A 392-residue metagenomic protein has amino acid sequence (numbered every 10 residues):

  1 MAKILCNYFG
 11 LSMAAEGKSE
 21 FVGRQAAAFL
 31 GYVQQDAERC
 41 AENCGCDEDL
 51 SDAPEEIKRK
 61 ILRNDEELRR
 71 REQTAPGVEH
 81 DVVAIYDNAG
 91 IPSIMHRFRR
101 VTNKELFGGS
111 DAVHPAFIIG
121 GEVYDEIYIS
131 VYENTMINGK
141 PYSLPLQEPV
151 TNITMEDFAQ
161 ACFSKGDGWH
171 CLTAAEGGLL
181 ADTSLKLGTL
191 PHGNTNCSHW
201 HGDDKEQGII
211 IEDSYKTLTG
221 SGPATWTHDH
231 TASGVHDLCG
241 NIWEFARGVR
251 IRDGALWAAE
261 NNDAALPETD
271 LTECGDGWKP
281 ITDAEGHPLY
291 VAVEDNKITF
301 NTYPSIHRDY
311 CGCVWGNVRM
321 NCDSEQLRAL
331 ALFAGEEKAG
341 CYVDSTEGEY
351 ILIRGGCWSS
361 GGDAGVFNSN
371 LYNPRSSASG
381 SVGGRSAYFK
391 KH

Functional and structural regions predicted by a protein language model:
M1-I57: Compositionally biased, non-globular sequence tracts
V22-R24, R252-A255: A short local loop/turn or secondary-structure capping micro-motif enriched for an aromatic residue
D49, P54-H80: Charged, compositionally biased non-catalytic regions
E55, R59, R63, G178 (+5 more regions): C-terminal, surface-exposed recognition/capping segments
E72-D81, I85-G121, I281, D309-S345 (+1 more regions): Carbohydrate-recognition beta-sandwich/jelly-roll modules in extracellular/periplasmic carbohydrate-active proteins
E79-G168, D253-I298, G383-R385: Extracellular adhesion/carbohydrate-recognition regions
A112-L238, I242, T269: Short aromatic-cysteine micro-motif
L185-L190, R250, E260-N261: Short secondary-structure boundary/capping segments
